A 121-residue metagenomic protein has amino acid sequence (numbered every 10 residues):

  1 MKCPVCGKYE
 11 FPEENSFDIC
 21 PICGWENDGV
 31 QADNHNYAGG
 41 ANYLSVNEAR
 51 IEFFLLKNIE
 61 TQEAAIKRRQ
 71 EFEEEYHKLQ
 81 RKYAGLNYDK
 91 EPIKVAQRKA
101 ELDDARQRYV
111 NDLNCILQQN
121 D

Functional and structural regions predicted by a protein language model:
K2-V5, Q31-H35, E91, V95: Generic, low-specificity signal for short hydrophobic/alpha-helical stretches with a mild N-terminal bias, encompassing
C3-C6, C20-C23: Short cysteine-rich clusters marking metal-coordination/redox-active sites
P4-P12, A41-N42: Accessory recognition modules or surfaces
F11-F17, V30-D33: Short Cys/His-rich "knuckle" micro-motifs
N15, S45-N47, V110: General structural signal for secondary-structure boundaries
P21, E26, A32, A64-E73: Amphipathic alpha-helical interaction modules
E26-L56: Short metal-binding segments enriched for Cys and/or His
L55-D121: Long, contiguous alpha-helical scaffold regions
